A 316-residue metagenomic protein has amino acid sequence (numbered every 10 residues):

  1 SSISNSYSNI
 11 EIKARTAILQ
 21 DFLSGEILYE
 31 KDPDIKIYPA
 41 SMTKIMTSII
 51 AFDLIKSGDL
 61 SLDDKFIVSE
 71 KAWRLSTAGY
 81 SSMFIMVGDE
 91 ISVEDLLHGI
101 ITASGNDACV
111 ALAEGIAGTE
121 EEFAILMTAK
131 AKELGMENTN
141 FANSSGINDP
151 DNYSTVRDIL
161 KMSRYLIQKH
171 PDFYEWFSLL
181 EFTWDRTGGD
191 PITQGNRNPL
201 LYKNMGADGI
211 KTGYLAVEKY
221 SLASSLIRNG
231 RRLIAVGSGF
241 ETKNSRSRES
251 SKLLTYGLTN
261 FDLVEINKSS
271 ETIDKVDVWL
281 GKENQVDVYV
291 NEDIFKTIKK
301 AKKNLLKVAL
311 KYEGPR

Functional and structural regions predicted by a protein language model:
S2-P171: Active-site-adjacent loops and short helices of periplasmic peptidoglycan-processing enzymes
M136-E137, N148-Y153, R157-R316: Domain-terminus/edge residues, biased toward the C-terminal soluble/receptor-binding domains of extracytoplasmic
